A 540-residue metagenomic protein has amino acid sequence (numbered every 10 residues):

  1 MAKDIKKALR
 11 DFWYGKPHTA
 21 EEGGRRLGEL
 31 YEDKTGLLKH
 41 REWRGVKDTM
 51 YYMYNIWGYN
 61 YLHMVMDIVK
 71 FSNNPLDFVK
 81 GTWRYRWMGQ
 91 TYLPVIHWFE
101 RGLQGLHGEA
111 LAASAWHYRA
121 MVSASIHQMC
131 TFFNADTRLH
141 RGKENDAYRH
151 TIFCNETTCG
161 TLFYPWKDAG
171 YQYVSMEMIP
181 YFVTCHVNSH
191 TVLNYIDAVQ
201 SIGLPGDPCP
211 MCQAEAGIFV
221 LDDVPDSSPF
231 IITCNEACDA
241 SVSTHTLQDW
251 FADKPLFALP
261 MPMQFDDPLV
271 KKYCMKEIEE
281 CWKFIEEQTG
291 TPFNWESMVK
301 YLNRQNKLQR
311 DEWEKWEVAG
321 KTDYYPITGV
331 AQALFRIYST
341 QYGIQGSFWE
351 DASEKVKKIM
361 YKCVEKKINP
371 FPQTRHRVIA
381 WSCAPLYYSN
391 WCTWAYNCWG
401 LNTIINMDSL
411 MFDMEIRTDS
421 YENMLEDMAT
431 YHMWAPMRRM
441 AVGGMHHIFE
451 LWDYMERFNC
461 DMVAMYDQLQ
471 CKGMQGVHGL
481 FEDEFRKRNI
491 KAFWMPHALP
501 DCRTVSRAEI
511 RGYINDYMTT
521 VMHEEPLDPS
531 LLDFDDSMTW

Functional and structural regions predicted by a protein language model:
D4-N60, G479-W540: Peripheral docking tails and interdomain loops at the edges of cofactor- or intermediate-handling domains
F12-T151, M275, E279, K283-M407 (+1 more regions): A charged, amphipathic alpha-helical module
G89, L93-S228: Generic N-terminal leader/targeting and pre-domain segments
D146-A147, E156-D197, I379-G443, H447-L451: Redox- and metal-dependent alpha/beta enzyme cores, enriched for Fe-S-associated oxidoreductases and cofactor-handling
I152-T161, C234-S241, W381-Y388, L469-G476: Gly/Ser/Thr-rich loops at beta-strand to alpha-helix junctions that form or flank small-molecule/cofactor-binding
K167, T393-I405, D419-M428, A435-P436 (+1 more regions): Hydrophobic alpha/beta core scaffold segments
P205-D222, F284-R304, Y431-W452, E456 (+1 more regions): Extended, charge-rich low-complexity interaction segments
L221-E296, K300-A319: Internal, well-ordered alpha/beta segment that forms a basic, Gly-enriched binding/recognition surface
